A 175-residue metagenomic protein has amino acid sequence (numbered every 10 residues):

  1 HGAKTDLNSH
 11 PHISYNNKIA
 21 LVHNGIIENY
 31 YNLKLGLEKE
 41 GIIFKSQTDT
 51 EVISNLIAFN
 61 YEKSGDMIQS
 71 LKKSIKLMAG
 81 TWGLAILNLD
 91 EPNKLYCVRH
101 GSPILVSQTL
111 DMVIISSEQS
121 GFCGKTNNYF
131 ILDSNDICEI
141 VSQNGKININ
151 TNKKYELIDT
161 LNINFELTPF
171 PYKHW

Functional and structural regions predicted by a protein language model:
H1-W175: Conserved short alpha-helical segments that host acidic/polar catalytic motifs at enzyme active sites
